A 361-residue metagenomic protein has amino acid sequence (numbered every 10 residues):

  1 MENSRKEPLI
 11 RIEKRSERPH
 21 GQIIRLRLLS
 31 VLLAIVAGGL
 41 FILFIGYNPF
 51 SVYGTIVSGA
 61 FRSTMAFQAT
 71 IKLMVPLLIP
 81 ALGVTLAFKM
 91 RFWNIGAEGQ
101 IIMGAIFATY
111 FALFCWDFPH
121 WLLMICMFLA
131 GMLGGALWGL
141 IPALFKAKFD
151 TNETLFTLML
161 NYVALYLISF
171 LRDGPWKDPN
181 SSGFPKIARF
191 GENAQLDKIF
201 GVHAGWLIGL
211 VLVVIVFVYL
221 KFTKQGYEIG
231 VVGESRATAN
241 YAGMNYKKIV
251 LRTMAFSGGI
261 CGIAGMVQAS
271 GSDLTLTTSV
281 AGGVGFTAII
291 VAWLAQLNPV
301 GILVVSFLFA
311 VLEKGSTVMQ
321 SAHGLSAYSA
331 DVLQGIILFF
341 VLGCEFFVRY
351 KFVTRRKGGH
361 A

Functional and structural regions predicted by a protein language model:
M1-V31, G39, L43, E234 (+2 more regions): Cytosolic-side transmembrane-helix boundaries in multi-pass membrane proteins
E2-I79, L122: Membrane-interfacial amphipathic/re-entrant helices at transmembrane-helix boundaries
E17-R25, F88-G96, F118-S182, F222-K224 (+2 more regions): Short loop segments and helix-boundary regions at transmembrane helix junctions of multi-pass inner-membrane proteins
L40-I45, S51, T55-F114, M132-L140 (+3 more regions): Single transmembrane alpha-helix segments in multi-pass membrane proteins
Y47-S51, F88-A105, F145-F156, E228 (+4 more regions): Short, non-helical or kinked segments that cap or interrupt transmembrane helices
T64, E153-F222, R356, H360: Transmembrane helix-bundle core of multi-pass membrane transporters and related energy-transducing complexes
I199-T275, P299-V300: Helix-loop-helix "hairpin" substructures at the membrane interface of multi-pass membrane proteins
A255-C261, G265-G335: Transmembrane alpha-helical segments in multi-pass inner-membrane proteins
